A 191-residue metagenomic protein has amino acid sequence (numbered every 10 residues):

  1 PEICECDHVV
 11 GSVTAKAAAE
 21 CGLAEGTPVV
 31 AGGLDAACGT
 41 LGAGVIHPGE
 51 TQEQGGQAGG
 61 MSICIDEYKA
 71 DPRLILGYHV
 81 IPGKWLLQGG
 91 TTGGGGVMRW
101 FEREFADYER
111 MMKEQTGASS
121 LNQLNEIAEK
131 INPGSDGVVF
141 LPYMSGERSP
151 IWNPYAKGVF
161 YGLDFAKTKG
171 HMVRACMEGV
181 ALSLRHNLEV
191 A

Functional and structural regions predicted by a protein language model:
P1-A191: Active-site core segments that coordinate phosphate-bearing ligands/cofactors across diverse enzyme families
